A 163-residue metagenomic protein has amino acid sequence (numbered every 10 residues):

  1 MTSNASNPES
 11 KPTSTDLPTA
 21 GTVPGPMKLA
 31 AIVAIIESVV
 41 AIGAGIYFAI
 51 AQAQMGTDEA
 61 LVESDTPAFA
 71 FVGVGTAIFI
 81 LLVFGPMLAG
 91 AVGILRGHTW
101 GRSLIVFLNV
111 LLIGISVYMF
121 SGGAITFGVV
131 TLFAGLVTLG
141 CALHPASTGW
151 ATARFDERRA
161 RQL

Functional and structural regions predicted by a protein language model:
T2-L163: Topology signature of small-to-medium multi-pass alpha-helical membrane proteins
